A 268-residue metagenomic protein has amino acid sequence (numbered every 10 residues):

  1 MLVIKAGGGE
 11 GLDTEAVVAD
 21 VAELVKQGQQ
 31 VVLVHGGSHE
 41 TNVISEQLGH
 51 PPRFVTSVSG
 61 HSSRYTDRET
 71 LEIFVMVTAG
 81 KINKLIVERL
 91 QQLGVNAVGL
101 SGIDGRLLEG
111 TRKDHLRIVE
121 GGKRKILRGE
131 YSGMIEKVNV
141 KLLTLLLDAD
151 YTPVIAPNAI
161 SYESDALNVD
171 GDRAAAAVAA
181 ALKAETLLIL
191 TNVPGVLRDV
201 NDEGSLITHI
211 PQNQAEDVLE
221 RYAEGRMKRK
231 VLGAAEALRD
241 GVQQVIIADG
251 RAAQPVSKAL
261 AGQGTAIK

Functional and structural regions predicted by a protein language model:
M1-K268: C-terminal catalytic "cap/lid" subdomain
